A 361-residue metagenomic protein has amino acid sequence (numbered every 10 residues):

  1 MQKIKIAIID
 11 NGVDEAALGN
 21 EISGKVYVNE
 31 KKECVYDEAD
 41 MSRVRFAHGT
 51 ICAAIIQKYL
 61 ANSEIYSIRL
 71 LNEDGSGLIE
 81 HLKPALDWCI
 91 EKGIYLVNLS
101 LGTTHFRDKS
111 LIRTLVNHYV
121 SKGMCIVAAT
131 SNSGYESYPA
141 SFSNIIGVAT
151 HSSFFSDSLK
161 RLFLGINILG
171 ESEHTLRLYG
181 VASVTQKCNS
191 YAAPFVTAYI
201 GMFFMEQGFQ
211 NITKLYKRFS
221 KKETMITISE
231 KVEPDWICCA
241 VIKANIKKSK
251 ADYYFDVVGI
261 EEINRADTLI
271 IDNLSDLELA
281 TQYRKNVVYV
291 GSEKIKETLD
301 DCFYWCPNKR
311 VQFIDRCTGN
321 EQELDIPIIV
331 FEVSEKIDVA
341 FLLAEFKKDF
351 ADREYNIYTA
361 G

Functional and structural regions predicted by a protein language model:
M1-Y59, S63: Active-site core segment of subtilase-fold serine proteases
Q2, I8, G12, Y95-N98 (+1 more regions): C-terminal subdomain of the subtilisin-like protease fold in secreted/lumenal serine endopeptidases
I4, D10, G19, Y135-M205: Extracellular S/T/G-rich loop segment that most often corresponds to the catalytic His/Ser-adjacent loop
E38-T104, T197: Subtilisin-like peptidase catalytic core
G77-N98, K109-K122, G134-G147, F154-I168: Mature extracellular/periplasmic domains of secretome proteins
S121-V127, Q282-V287: A short helix->loop->beta-strand "cap" motif at the edges of active sites that frequently abuts
I260-V330: Short, basic phosphate-binding NTP loop
F313-G361: Walker A (P-loop) phosphate-binding motif
